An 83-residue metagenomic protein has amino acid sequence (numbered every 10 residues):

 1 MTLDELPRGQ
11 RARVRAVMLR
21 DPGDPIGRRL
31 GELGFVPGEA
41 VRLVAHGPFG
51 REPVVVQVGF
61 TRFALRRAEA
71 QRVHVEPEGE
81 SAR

Functional and structural regions predicted by a protein language model:
M1-R8: An N-terminal amphipathic alpha-helical segment
L3, L30-G34: Short, surface-exposed secondary-structure edge patches
Q10-A12, P48-R83: C-terminal structural segments of small proteins and small subunits
V14, A40-L43: Conserved hydrophobic positions within beta-strands
A16-R20: A structural micro-motif recognizing beta-strand termini and the immediately following turn/loop segments
G23-R29: Short alpha-helix capping/helix-loop boundary micro-motifs
